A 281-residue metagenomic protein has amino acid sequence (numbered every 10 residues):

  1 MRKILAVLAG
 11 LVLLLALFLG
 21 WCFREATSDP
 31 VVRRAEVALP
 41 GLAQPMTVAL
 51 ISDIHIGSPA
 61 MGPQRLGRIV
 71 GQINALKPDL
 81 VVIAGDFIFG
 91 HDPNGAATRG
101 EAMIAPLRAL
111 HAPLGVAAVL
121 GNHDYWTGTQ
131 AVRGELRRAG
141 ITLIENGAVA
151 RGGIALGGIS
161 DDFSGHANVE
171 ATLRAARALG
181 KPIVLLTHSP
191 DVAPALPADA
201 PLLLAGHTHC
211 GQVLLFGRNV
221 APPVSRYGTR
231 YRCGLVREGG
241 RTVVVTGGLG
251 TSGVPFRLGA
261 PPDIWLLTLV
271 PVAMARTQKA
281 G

Functional and structural regions predicted by a protein language model:
M1-L42, G281: N-terminal membrane-anchoring alpha-helices
A16-L19, R33-A38, L173-T187, D191 (+3 more regions): Extended recognition/assembly regions associated with phosphoester-bond processing machinery
F23-L50, A150-A167, A171-A175: Core dinuclear metal-dependent hydrolase active-site scaffold
A38-A49, I141-T142, A148-G158, G180-P182 (+2 more regions): Beta-strand-turn-beta hairpins that frame and shape the catalytic cleft of phosphate-ester-processing enzymes
Q44-T142: Membrane-embedded segments
S52-I56, G85-F87, N122-H123, G147-A148 (+4 more regions): Active-site metal-binding loops of divalent metal-dependent hydrolases
G134-I141, E145-A148, G152-T187, D191-A198 (+1 more regions): Binuclear metal-dependent hydrolase catalytic cores centered on His/Asp/Glu-rich metal-binding motifs
P190-T268, A273-A275: Conserved beta-sheet core of the metallophosphoesterase superfamily
